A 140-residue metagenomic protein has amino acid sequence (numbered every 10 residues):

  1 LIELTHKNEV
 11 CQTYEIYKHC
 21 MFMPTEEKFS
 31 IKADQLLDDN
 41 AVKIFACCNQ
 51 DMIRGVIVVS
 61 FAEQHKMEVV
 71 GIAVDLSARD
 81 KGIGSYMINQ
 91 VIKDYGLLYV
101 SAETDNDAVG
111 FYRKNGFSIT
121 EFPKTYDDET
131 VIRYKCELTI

Functional and structural regions predicted by a protein language model:
L1-I31, C48: Short amphipathic alpha-helix that is part of the acyltransferase structural core
Q35-A41: Short loop/turn motifs at secondary-structure junctions and domain boundaries
A46, D51-F61, K66-A73: Conserved beta-strand in the GNAT
V74, D80-K93: Conserved acetyl-CoA-binding loop-helix of GNAT-fold acetyltransferases
M87, A108-F111: Conserved short alpha-helix immediately C-terminal to the canonical SAM/SAH-binding motif I of Rossmann-like
K93-N106: Conserved GNAT acetyl-CoA-binding A-motif
E103-D107, T125-I140: C-terminal "cap" of GNAT-fold acetyltransferases
Y112-R113, F117: Conserved active-site tyrosine of GNAT-family acetyltransferases
